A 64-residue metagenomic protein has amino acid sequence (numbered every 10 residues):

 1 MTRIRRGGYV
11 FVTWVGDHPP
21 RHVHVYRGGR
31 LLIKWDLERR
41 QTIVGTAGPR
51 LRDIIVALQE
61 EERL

Functional and structural regions predicted by a protein language model:
M1-L64: Metal-centered catalytic cores of metalloenzymes
